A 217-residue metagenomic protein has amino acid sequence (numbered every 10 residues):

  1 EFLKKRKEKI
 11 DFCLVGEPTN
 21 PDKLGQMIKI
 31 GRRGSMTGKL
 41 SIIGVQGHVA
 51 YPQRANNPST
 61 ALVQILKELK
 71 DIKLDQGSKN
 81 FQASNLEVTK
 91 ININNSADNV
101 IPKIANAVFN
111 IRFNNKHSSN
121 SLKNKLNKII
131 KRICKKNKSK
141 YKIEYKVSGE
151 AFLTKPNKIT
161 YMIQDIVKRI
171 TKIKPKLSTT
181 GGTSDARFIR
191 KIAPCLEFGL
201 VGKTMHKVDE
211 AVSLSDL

Functional and structural regions predicted by a protein language model:
E1-G31: Acidic/histidine-rich catalytic neighborhood of metal-dependent amide-processing enzymes
T19-K23, I30-G31, M36-L217: Metal-dependent amide/peptide-bond hydrolase catalytic core, centered on the "pita-bread" metallohydrolase fold
